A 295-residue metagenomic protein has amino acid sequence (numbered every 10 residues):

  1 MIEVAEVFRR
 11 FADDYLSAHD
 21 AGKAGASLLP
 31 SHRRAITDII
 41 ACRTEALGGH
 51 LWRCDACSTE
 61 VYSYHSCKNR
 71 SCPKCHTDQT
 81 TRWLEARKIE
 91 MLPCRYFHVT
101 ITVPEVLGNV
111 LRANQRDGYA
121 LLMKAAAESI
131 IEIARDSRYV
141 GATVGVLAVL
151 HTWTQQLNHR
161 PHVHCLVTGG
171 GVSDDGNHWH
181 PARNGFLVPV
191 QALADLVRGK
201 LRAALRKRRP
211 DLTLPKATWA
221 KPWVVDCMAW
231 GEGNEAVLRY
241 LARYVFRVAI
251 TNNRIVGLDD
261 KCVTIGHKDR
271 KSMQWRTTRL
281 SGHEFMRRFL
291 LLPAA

Functional and structural regions predicted by a protein language model:
M1-A295: Beta->alpha loop/short-helix hinge microenvironment recognizer with preference for catalytic Tyr/His contexts
